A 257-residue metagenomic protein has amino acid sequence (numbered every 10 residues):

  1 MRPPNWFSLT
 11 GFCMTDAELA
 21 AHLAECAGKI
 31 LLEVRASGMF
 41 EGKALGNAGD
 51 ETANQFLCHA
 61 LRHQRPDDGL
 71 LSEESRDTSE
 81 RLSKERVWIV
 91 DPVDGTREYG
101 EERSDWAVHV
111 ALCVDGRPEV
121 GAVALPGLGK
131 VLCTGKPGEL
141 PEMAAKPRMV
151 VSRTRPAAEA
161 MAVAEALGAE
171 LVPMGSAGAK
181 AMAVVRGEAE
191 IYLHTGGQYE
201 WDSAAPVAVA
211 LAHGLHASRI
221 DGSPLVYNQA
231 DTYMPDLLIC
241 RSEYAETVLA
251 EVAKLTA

Functional and structural regions predicted by a protein language model:
R2-V93, A162-E165, A257: N-terminal subdomain of lithium-sensitive/metallo-dependent phosphomonoesterases centered on the IMPase/IPPase/PAP
A27, L31, L61, L70 (+7 more regions): Residue-level signal for inorganic ion chemistry
E51, E74, P92-G95, P126 (+2 more regions): Generic detector of well-ordered alpha-helical packing
S72-E74, G135, G175, D221: Short loop/edge segments at beta-strand edges and connector loops that shape dinucleotide/nucleotide cofactor-binding
E80-L82, E101, P141-A144, Q229-T232: Solvent-exposed alpha-helices and their adjacent loops that cap or buttress functional pockets in soluble metabolic
R81-K136: DPxDG-like acidic metal-binding loop motif
A145-A257: An extended, acidic
